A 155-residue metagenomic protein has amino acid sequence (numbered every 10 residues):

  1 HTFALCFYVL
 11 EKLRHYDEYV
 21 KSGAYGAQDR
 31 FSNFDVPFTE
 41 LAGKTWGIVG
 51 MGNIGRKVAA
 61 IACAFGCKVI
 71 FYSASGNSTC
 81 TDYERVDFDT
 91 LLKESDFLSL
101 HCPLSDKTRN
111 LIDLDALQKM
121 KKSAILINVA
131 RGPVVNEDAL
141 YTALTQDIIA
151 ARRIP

Functional and structural regions predicted by a protein language model:
H1-T45: Phosphate-binding beta-alpha-beta segment of Rossmann-like dinucleotide-binding domains, i.e., the NAD(P)
F38-A42, C63, Q118-K119: Short, flexible hinge/linker loops that cap or flank conserved catalytic cores
M51-G52: Glycine-rich Rossmann-fold phosphate-binding loop(s) that bind the pyrophosphate of adenine dinucleotide cofactors
G55-R56: N-terminal Rossmann-fold NAD(P) dinucleotide-binding loop
A59, C67-K68: Residues at the starts of beta-strands that form the adenosine-phosphate
A74-P155: Rossmann-like adenosine-cofactor binding region
